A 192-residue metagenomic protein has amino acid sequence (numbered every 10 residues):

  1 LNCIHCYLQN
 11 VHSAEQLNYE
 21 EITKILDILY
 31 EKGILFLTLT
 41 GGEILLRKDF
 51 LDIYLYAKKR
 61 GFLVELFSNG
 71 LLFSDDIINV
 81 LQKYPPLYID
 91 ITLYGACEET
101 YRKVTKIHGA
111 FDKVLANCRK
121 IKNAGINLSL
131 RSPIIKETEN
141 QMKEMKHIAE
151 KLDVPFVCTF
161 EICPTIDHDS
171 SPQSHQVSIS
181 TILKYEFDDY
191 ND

Functional and structural regions predicted by a protein language model:
L1-Y88: Conserved alpha-helical substructure of the radical SAM core
Q82, T92-D192: Radical SAM enzyme [4Fe-4S]-AdoMet core and its adjacent flexible, acidic and glycine-rich loops/tails across
